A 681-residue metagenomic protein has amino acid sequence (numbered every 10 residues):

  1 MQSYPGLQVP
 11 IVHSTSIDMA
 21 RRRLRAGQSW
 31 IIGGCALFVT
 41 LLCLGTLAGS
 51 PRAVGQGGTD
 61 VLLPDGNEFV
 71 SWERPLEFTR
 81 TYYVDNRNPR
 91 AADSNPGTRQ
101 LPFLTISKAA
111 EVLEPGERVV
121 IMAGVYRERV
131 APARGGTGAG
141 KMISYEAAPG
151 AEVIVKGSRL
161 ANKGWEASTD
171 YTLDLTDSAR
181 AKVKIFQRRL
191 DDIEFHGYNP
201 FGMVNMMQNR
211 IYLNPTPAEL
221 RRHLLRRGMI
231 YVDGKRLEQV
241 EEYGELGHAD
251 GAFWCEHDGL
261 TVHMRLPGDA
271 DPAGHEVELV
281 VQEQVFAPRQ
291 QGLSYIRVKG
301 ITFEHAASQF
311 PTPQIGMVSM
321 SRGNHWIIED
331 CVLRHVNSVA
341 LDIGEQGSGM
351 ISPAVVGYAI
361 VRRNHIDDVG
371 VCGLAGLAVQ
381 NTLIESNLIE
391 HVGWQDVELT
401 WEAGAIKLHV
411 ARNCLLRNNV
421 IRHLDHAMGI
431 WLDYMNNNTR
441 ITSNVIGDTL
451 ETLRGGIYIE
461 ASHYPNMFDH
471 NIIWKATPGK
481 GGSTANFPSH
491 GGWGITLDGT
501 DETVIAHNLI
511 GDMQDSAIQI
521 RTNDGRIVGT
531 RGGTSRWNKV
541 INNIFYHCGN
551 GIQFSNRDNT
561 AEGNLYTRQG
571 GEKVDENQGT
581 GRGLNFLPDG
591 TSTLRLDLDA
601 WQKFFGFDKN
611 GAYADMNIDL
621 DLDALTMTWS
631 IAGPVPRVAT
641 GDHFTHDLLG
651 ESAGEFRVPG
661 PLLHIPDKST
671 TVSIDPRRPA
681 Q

Functional and structural regions predicted by a protein language model:
M1-Q28: N-terminal secretory signal peptides that target proteins for export/translocation
G33-T46: Bacterial N-terminal signal peptides
A48-G55: Boundary at the C-terminal end of the N-terminal hydrophobic targeting segment
G57-R322, R334, A340, G349-S352 (+1 more regions): Extracellular polysaccharide-degrading/modifying enzymes targeting complex plant/algal/animal polysaccharides
Q284-F286, A307-S321, N337-A359, D367-D621: Glycine- and acidic/polar-rich repeat regions and solenoidal domains
